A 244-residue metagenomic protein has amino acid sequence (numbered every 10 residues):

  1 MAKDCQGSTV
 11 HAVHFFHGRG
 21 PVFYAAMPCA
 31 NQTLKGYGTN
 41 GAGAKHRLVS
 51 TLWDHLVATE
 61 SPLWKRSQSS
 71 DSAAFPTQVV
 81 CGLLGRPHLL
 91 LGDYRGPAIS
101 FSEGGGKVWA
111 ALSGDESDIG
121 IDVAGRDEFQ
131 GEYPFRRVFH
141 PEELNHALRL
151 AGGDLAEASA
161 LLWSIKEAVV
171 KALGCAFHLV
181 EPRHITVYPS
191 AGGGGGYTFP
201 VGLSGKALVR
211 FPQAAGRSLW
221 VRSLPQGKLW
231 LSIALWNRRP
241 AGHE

Functional and structural regions predicted by a protein language model:
M1-E244: Core catalytic alpha/beta fold that binds nucleotide/phospho-ligands
